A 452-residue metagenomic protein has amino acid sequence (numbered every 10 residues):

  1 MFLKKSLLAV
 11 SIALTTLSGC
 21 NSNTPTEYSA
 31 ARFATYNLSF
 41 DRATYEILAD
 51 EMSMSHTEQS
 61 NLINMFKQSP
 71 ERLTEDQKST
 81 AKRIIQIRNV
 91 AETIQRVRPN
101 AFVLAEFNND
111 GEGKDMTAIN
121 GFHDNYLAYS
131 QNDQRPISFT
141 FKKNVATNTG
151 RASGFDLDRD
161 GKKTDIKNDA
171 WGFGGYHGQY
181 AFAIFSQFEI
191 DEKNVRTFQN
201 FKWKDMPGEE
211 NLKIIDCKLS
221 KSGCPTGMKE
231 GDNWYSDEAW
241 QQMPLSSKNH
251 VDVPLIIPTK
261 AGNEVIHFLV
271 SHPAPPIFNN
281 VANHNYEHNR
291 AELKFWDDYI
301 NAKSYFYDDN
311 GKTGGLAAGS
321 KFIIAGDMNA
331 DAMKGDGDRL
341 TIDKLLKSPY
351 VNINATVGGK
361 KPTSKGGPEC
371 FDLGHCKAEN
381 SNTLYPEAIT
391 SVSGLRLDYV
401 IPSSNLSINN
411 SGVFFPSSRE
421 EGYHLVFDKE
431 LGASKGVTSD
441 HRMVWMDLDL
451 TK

Functional and structural regions predicted by a protein language model:
M1-N23: Gram-negative bacterial Sec-dependent N-terminal signal peptides
L14-T15, I47, G337, T451: Alpha-helical transmembrane segments and their juxtamembrane interfaces
C20-I184, K213-P244, V253, I257-I266 (+6 more regions): N-terminal, active-site-proximal structural segment of metallo-dependent hydrolase catalytic domains
N37-L38, F107, F188, P273 (+1 more regions): Active-site metal-binding loops of divalent metal-dependent hydrolases
Q187-E210, I214-L219, P244-L245, P254-L255 (+2 more regions): Metal-dependent phosphoester-hydrolase catalytic domains
S247-N249: Residues that define the transmembrane beta-barrel architecture of outer-membrane proteins
I266-E287: Active-site His/acidic residue clusters
